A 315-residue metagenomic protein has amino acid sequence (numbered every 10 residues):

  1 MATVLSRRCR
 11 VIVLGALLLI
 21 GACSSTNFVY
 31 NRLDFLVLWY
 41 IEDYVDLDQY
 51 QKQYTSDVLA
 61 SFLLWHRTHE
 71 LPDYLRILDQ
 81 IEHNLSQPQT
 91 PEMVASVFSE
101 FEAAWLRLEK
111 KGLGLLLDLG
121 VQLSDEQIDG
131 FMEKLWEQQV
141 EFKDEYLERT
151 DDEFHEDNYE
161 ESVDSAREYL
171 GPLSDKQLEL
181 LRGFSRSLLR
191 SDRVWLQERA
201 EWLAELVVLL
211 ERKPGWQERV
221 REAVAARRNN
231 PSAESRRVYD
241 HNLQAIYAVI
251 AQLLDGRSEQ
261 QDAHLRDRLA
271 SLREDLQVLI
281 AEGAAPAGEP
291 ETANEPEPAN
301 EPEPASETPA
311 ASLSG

Functional and structural regions predicted by a protein language model:
A2-I12: Bacterial N-terminal signal peptides that target proteins for export
L19-A22: C-terminal motif of bacterial Sec signal peptides marking the signal peptidase cleavage site
S24-N27: Bacterial signal peptide processing site
V29-H66: Start-of-domain marker
L38-W39, L203-G315: A cross-kingdom marker for long, charged
I41, T55, G112-L123, F131 (+4 more regions): Short, structured motif recognition centered on aromatic/hydrophobic residues
P72-W105, G112-G114: Signal peptide-directed extracytoplasmic domains
L116-R236: Extended amphipathic alpha-helical interaction segments
